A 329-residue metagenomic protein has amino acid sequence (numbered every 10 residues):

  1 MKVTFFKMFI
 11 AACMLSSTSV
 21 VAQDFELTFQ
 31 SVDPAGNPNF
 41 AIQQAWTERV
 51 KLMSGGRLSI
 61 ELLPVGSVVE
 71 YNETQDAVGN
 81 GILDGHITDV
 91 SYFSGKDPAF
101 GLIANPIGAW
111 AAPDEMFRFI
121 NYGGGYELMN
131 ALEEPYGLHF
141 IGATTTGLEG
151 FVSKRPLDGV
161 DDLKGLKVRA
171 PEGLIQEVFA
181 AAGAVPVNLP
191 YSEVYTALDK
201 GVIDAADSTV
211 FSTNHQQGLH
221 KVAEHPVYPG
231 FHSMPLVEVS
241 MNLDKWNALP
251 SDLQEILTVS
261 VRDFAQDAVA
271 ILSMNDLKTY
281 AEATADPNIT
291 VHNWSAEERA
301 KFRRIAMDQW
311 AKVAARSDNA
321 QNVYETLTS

Functional and structural regions predicted by a protein language model:
M1-F9: Bacterial N-terminal signal peptides that target proteins for export
I10-L15: Hydrophobic helical h-region of N-terminal Sec-dependent signal peptides in bacterial secretory/periplasmic proteins
S17-S19: N-terminal signal peptide c-region/cleavage motif recognized by signal peptidases
Q23-E115, G124-E127, A131-S329: N-terminal secretory/targeting leader peptides
